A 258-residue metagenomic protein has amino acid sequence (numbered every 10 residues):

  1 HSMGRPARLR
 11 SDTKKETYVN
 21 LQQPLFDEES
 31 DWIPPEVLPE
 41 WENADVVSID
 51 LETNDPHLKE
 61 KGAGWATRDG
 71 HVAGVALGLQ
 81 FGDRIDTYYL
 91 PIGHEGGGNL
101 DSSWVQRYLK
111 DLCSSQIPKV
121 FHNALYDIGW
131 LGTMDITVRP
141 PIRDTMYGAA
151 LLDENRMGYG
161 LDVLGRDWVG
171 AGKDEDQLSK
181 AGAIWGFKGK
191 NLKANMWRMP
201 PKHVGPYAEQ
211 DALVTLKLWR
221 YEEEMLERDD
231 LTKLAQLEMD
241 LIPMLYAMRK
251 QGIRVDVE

Functional and structural regions predicted by a protein language model:
H1-S2, W219: Short amphipathic C-terminal alpha-helix that caps PH/PH-like domains
S2-K59, R68, V105: N-terminal accessory regions of nucleic-acid-interacting proteins
T17, T53-A63, T232-E258: Common nucleic-acid-contacting/processivity interface regions adjacent to the catalytic cores of nucleic-acid enzymes
T17-E28, G70-A73, L79-E227, L237-E238 (+2 more regions): Active-site-proximal helix-loop-helix substrate-binding element of RNase H-like nuclease domains
I49-E52, G78-Q80, H122-N123, Q251 (+1 more regions): Generic beta-strand/beta-sheet core signal
